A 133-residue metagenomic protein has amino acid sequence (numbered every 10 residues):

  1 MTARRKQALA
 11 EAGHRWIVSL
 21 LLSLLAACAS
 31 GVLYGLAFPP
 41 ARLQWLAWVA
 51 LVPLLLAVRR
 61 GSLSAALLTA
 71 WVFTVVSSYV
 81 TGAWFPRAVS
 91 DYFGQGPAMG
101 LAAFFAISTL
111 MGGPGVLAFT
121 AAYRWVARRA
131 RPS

Functional and structural regions predicted by a protein language model:
T2-S133: Membrane-embedded alpha-helical bundles of multi-pass enzymes that act on lipidic or dolichyl-linked glycan substrates
